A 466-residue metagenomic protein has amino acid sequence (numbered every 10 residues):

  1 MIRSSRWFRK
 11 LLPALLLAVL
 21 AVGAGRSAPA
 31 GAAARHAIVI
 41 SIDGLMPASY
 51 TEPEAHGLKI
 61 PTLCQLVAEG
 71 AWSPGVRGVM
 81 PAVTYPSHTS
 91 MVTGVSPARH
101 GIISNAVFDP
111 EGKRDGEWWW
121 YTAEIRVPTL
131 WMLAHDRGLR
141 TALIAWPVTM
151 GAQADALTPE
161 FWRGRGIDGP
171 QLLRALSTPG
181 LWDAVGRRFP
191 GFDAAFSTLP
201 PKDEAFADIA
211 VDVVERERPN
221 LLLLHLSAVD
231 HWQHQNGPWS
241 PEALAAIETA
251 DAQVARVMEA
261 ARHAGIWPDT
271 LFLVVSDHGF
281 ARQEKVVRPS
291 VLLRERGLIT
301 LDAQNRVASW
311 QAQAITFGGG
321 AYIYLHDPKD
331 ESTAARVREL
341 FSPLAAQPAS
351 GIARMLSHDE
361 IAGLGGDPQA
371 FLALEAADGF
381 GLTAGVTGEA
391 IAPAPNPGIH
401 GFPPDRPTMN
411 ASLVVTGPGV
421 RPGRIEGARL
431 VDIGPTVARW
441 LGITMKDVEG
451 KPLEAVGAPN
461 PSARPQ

Functional and structural regions predicted by a protein language model:
M1-F8: N-terminal secretory signal peptides that target proteins for export/translocation
L11-G23: Bacterial N-terminal signal peptides
A28-A71: Active-site-proximal N-terminal segment of extracellular/periplasmic enzymes that hydrolyze or transfer
S49-Y50, P200-L224, V229-F272, R336-L344 (+2 more regions): A long, amphipathic alpha-helix that forms part of the scaffold/cap immediately adjacent to metal-dependent active
W72-V95, I144-A154, S227, E449-E454: Short, solvent-exposed turn/loop segments enriched in Gly/Ser/Thr/Pro and often Arg
S96-G237, R336: His/Asp/Glu-rich, glycine-adjacent segments that coordinate divalent cations and/or stabilize oxyanion chemistry on
P110, R126-V127, A308-T436, W440: Active-site neighborhoods of enzymes that stabilize oxyanions during catalysis
A260, A264-T270, S276-H326: Acidic/histidine-rich catalytic neighborhood
